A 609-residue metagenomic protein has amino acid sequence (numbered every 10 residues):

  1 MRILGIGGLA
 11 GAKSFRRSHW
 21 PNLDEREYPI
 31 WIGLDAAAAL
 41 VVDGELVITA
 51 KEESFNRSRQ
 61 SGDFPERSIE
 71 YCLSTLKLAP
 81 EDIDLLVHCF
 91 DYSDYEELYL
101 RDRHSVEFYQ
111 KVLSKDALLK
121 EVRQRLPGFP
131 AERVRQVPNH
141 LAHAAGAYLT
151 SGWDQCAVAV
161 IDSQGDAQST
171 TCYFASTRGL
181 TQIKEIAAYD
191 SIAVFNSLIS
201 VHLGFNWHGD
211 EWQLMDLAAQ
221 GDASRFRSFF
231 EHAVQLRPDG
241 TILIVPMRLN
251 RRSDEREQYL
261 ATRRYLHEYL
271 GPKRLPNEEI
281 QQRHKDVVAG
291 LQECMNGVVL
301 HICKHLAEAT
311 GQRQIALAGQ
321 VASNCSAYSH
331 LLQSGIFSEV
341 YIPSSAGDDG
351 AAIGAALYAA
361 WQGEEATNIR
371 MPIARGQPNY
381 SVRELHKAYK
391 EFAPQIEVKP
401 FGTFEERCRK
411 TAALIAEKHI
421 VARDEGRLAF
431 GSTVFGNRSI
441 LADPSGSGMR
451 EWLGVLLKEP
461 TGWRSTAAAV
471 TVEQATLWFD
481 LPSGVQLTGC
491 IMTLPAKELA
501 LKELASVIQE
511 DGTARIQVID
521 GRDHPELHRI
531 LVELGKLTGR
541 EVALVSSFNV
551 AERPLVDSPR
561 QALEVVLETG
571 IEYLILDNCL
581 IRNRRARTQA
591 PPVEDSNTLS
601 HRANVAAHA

Functional and structural regions predicted by a protein language model:
R2, A10-K13, R17-N22, R26-E52 (+11 more regions): Flexible beta->alpha loop and helix N-cap segments adjacent to enzyme active/binding sites
S54-L78, V299: N-terminal phosphate-binding loop and adjacent alpha-helix
E70-D84, R125-L126, I302-G311: Phosphate/pyrophosphate-binding loops at sites that engage ATP/ADP/AMP, CoA/4′-phosphopantetheine, polyphosphate
A79-V122, A145-G146: Short beta-strand-loop/turn "lid" adjacent to the catalytic site in phosphate-handling enzymes
P276-I302, F401: Adenine-nucleotide phosphate-binding core of ATP-dependent small-molecule kinases
